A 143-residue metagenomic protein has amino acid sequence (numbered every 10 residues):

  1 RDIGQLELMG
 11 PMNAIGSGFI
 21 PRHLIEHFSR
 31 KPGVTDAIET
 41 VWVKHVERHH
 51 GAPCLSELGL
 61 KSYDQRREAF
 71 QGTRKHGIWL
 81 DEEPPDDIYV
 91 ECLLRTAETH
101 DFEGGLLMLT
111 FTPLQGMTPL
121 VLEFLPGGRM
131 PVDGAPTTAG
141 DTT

Functional and structural regions predicted by a protein language model:
R1-T143: Phosphate/NTP-binding elements of NTP-utilizing enzymes
